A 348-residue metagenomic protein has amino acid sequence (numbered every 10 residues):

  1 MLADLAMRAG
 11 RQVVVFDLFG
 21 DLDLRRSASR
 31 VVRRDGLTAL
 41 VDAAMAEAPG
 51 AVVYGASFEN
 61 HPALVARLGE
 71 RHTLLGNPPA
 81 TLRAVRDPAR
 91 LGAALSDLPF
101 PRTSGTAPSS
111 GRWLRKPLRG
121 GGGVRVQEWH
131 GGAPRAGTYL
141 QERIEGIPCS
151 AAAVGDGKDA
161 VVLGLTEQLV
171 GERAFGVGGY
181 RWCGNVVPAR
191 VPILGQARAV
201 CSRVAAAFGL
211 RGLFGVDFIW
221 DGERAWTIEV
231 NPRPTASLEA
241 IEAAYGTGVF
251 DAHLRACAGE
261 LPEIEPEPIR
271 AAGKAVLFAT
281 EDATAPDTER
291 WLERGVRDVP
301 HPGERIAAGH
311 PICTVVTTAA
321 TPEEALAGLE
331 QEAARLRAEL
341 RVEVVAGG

Functional and structural regions predicted by a protein language model:
M1-R90, A307, T318-A320, E324-V345: ATP-binding N-terminal substructure of ATP-dependent carboxylate-amine bond-forming enzymes
Q12-F16, F100-R102, T138, G273: Hydrophobic anchor at the start of a short beta-strand that flanks the dinucleotide cofactor-binding loop
E70-G131: A conserved helix-loop-beta module that forms one wall/lid of the active-site cleft in ATP-utilizing catalytic domains
L95, S110-Q127, G137-A153, L163-L169 (+2 more regions): ATP-grasp fold ATP-binding core
H130, G155-A160, W220-R224, T280-E281 (+1 more regions): Short acidic-glycine loop/turn motifs at beta-strand connectors
E145-F208, N231-C257, P266-E267: ATP-dependent carboxylate/phosphate-activation module, predominantly the ATP-grasp catalytic core and closely related
L210-G222, E265, G348: A short glycine-rich, hydrophobically flanked beta-strand micro-motif that places a catalytic Asp/Glu for divalent metal
A252-G348: Peripheral (often C-terminal) accessory segments that flank ATP-dependent C-N-forming ligase machineries
